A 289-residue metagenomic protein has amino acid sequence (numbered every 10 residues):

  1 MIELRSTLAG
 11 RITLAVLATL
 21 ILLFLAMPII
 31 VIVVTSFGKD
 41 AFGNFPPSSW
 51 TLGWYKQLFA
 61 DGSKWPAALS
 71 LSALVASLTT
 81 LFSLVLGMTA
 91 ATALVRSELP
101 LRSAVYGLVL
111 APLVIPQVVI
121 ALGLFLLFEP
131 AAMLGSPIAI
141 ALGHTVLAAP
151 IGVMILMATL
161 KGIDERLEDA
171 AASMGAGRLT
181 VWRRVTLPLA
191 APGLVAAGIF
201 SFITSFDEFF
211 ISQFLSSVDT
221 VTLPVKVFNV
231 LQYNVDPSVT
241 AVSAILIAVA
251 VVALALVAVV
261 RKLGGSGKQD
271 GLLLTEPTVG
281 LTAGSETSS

Functional and structural regions predicted by a protein language model:
M1-T7, S77-V109, L126, E165-R166 (+2 more regions): Transmembrane-helix boundary motif in ABC transporter permease subunits
I2-R11, D40, L52-K64, S205-L256 (+2 more regions): Interhelical loop and adjacent transmembrane-helix boundary motif in polytopic membrane transport permeases
I2-R5, A9-V16, M157-E168, A172 (+2 more regions): C-terminal transmembrane helix and the adjacent membrane-cytosol boundary/short C-terminal tail of inner/organellar
L4, G43, P47, L52 (+4 more regions): Membrane-interfacial helix termini and adjacent extracytoplasmic/periplasmic loops of multi-pass transporters
G10-A18, L22, T89-L124, E168 (+2 more regions): Cytoplasmic-entry segments and transmembrane alpha-helices of multi-pass inner-membrane transporters
V16-L17, L25-I29, T145-V146, G152-L160 (+2 more regions): Transmembrane alpha-helices
L23, P66, S70, L74-L86 (+7 more regions): Hydrophobic alpha-helical transmembrane segments of multipass integral membrane proteins, especially permease/channel
K64-L71, L126-I151, I155, A191-G193 (+1 more regions): Loop-to-helix entry region at the N-terminal start of transmembrane alpha-helices in multi-pass membrane transporters
